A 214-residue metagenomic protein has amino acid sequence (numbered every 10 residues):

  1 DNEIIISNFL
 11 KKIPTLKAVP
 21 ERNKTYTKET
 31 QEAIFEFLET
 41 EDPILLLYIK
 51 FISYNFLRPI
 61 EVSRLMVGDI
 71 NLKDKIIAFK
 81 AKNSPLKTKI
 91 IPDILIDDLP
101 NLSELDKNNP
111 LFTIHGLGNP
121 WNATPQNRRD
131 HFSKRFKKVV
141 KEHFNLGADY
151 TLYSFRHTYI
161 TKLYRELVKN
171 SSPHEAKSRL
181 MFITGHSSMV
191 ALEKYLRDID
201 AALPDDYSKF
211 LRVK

Functional and structural regions predicted by a protein language model:
E3, E41, F51-L65, E166-S171 (+1 more regions): A short, glycine-centered helix-capping/turn motif at helix boundaries that positions DNA-contacting or catalytic
I5, P14-P59: Basic, Lys/Arg- and aromatic-enriched nucleic-acid-binding interface segment
T25, K80-S84, T184-F210: Catalytic-site neighborhood detector that most strongly recognizes the C-terminal catalytic loop/helix of tyrosine
N55-L57, R64-N101: Conserved tyrosine-mediated DNA breakage-rejoining catalytic core shared by Y-recombinases
D69-D74, K169-L196: Short, polar N-cap/turn motifs at the start of nucleic acid-interacting alpha helices
P92-G147, Y159, Y164-E166: Active-site/catalytic core of tyrosine-dependent DNA strand-transfer enzymes
G116-N119, K209-K214: C-terminal secondary-structure termini that scaffold catalytic or DNA-interacting sites
L146-L167, F182, A191-K194: Short basic/aromatic active-site micro-motif
